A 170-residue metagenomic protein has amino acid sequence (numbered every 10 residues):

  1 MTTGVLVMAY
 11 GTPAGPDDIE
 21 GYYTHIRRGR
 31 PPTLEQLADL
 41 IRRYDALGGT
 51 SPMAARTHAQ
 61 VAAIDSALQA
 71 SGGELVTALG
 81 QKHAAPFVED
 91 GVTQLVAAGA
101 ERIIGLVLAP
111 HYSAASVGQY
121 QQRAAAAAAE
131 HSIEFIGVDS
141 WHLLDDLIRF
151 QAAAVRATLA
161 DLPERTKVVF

Functional and structural regions predicted by a protein language model:
M1-F170: Active-site-proximal alpha-helix that buttresses catalytic centers in soluble enzyme cores
